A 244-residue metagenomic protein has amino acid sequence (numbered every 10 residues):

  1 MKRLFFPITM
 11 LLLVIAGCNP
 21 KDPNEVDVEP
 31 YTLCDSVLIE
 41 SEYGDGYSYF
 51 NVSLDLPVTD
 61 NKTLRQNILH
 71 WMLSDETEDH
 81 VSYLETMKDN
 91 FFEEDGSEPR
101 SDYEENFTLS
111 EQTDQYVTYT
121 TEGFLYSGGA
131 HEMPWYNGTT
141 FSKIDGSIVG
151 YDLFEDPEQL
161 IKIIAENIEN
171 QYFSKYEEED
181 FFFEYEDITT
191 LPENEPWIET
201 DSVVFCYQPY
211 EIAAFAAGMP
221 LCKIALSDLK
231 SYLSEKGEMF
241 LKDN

Functional and structural regions predicted by a protein language model:
M1-K2, N19: N-terminal hydrophobic targeting signals that begin at the initiator methionine
K2-M10: Sec-dependent signal peptide recognition, specifically the positively charged N-region followed immediately by
M10-L11, E211: Exposed boundary/loop context
V14-G17: C-terminal motif of bacterial Sec signal peptides marking the signal peptidase cleavage site
N19-N244: Compositionally biased intrinsically disordered regions enriched in Thr/Gly
